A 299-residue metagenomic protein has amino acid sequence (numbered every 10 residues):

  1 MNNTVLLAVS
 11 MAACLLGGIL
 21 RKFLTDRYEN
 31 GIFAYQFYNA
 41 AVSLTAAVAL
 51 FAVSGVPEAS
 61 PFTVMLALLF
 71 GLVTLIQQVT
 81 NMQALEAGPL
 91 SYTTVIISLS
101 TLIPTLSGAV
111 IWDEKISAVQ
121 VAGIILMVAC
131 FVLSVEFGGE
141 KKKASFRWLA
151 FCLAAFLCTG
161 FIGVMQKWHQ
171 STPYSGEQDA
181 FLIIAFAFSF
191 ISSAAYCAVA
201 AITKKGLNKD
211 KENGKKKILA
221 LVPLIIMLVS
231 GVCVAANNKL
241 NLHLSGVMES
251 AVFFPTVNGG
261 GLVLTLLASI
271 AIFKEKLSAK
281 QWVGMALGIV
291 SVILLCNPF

Functional and structural regions predicted by a protein language model:
M1-F299: Polytopic alpha-helical membrane proteins, predominantly small-molecule transporters/carriers
